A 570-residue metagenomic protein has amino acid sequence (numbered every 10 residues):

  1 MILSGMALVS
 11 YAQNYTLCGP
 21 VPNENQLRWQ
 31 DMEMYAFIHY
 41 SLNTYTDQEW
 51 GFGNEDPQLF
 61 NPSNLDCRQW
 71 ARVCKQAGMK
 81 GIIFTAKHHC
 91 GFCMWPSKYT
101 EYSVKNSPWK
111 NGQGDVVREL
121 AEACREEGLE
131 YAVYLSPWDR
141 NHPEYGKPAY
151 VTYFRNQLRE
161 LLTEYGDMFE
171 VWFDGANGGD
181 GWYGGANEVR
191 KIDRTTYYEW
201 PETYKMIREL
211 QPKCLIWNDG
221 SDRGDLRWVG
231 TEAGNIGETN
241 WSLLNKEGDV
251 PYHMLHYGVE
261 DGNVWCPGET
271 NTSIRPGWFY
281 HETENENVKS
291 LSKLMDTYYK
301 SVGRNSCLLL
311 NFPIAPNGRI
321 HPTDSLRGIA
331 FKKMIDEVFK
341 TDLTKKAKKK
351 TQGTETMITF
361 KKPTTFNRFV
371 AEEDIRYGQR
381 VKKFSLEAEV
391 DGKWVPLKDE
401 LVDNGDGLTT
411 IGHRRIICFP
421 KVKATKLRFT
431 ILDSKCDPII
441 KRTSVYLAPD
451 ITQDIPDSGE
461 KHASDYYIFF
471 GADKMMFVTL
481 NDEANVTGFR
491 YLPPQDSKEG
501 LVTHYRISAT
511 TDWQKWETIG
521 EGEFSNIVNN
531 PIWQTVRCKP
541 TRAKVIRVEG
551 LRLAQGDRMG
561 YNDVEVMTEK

Functional and structural regions predicted by a protein language model:
M1-Q13: Bacterial Sec-dependent N-terminal signal peptides
Q13-G392, P396-P420, T430-I439, Y446-D450 (+4 more regions): Mature catalytic domains of secreted/periplasmic carbohydrate-active enzymes
K346-T354, N404-I411, D465-K474, E523-N530: Extracellular beta-rich ligand/substrate-recognition surface
T351-K362, G471-D482, W533: Short beta-strands within extracellular/lumenal beta-sheet-rich domains
K362-R368, A424, N481-G488, R542-V545: Extended extracellular/luminal ectodomain segments enriched in beta-structured repeat modules
S385-E387, H504-S508: Beta-strand signatures of extracellular beta-sandwich domains
E389-L397, T510-I519: Asp-box/BNR beta-propeller loop motif
K435-A448, A554-E569: Edge beta-strands of jelly-roll/beta-sandwich modules across compartments, strongly enriched in secreted/luminal
